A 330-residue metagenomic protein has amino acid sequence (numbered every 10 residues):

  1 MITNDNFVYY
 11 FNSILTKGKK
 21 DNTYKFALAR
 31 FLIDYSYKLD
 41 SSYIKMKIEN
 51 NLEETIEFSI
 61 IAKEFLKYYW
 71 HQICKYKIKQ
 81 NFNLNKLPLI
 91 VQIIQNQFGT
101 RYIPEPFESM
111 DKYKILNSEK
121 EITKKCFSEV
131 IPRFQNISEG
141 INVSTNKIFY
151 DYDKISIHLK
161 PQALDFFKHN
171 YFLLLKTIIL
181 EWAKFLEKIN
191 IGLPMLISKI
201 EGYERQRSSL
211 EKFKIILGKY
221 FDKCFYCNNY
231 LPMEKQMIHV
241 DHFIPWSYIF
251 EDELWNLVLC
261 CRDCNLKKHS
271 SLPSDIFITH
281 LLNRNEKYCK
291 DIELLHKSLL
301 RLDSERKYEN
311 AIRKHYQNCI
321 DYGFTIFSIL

Functional and structural regions predicted by a protein language model:
M1-S209, I276-N285: Mixed-charge, low-complexity interaction segments
K25, L217-D222, E253-L257: Short metal-coordination and nucleic-acid-contact micro-motifs, chiefly zinc-binding Cys/His arrays
R30-D34, F225, L259: Contiguous, well-ordered alpha-helical segments that form the cores/surfaces of helical PPI scaffolds
Y35, W246, C264-K267, S271 (+1 more regions): Hydrophobic alpha-helical segments
G202-K212, V240-W246: Short Cys/His-rich Zn2+-coordinating modules
S209-H239, C261-D263: Short cysteine-rich loop/turn motifs with clustered Cys
N228-L259, K268-N283: Histidine-centered nuclease catalytic patch
H269-L330: C-terminal structured domain segments
